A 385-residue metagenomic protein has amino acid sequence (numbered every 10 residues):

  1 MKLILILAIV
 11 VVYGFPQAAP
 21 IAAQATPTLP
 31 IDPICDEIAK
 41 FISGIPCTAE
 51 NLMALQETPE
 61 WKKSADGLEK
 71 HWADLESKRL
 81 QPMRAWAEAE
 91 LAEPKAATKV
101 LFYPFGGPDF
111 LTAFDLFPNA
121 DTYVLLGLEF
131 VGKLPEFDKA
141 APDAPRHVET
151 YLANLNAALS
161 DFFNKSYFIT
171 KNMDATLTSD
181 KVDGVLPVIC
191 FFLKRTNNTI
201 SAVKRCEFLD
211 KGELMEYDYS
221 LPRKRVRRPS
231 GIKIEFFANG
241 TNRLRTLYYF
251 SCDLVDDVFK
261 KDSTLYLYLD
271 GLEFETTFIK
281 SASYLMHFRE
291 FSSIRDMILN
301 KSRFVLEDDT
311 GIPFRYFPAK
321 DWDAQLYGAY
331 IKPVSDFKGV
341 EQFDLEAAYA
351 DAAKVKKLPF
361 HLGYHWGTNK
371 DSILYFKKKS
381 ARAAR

Functional and structural regions predicted by a protein language model:
L3-V12: Sec-dependent N-terminal signal peptides
V12-A19: C-terminal segment of classical bacterial N-terminal signal peptides
I21-S160, A238, L244-R385: Non-globular targeting/processing and membrane-anchoring segments
G106-F117, K165-C190: Short, thiol/selenol-centered motifs that function as redox-active sites or metal-ligating centers
D138-Y167, E213-K233: Short, intrinsically disordered low-complexity segments
L152-F162, V182-L193: Conserved segment of the thioredoxin-like fold in thiol-based oxidoreductases
C190-L267: Active-site/pore-lining binding-face segments in mid-to-C-terminal subdomains
